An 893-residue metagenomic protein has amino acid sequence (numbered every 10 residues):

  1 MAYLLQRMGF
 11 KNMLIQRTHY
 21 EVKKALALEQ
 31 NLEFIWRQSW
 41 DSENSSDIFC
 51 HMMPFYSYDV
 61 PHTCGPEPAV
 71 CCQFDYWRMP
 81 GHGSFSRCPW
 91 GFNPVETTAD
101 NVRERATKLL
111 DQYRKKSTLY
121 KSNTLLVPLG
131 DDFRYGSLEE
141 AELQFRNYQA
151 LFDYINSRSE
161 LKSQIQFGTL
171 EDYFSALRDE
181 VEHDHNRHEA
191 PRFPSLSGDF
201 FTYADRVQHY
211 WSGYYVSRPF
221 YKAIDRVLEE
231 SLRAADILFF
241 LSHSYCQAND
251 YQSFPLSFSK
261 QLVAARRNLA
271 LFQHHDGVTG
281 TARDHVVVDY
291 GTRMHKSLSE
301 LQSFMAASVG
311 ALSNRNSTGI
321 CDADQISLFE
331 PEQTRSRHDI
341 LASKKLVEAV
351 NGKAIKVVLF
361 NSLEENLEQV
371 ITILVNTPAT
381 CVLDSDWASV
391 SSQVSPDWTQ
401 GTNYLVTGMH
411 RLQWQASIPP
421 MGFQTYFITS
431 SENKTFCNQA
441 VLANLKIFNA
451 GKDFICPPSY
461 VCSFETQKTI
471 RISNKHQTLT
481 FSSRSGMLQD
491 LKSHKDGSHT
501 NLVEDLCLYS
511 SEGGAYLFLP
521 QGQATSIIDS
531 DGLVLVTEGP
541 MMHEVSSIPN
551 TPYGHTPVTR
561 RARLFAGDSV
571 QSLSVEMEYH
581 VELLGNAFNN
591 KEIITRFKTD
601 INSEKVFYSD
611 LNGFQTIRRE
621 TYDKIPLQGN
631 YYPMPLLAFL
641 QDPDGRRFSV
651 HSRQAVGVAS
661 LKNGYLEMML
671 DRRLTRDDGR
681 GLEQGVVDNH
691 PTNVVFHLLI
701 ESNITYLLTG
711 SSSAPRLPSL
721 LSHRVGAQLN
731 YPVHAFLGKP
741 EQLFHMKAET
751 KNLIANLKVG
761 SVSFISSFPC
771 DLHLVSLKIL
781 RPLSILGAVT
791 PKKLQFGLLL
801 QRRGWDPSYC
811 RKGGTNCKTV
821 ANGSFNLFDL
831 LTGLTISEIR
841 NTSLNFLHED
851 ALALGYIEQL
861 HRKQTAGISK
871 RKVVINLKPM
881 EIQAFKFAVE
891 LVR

Functional and structural regions predicted by a protein language model:
M1-I15, P552-P557: A conserved hydrophobic secondary-structure block that centers on an alpha-helix together with its immediately flanking
Q6-V127, D131-F133, F152-Q166, L170-D172 (+2 more regions): Active-site-adjacent pocket scaffolds in enzyme catalytic domains
D131-L143: Polyanion-engaging groove/track-forming segments
L143-I165, E171-R893: Terminal accessory/anchoring regions of large secretory-pathway or extracellular enzymes
